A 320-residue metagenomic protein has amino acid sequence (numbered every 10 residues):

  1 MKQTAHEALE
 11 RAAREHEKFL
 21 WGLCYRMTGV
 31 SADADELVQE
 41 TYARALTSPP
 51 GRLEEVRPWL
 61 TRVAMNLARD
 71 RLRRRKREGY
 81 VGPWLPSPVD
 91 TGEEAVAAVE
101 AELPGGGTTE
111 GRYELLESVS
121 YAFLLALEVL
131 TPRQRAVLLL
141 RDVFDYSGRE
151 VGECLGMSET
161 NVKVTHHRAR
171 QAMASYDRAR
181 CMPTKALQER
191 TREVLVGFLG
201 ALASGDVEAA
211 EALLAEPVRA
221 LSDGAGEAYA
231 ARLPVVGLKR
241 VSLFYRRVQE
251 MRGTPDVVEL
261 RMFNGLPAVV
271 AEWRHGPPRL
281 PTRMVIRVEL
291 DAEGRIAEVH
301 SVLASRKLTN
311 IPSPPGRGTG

Functional and structural regions predicted by a protein language model:
K2-E36, Y42-L195, D206: Active-site-adjacent scaffolding segments
R180-Q188, V196-G200, E227-V235: Short, surface-exposed loop/turn motifs that are enriched in glycine and acidic residues and include a nearby proline
F198, L202-A209: Short helix-adjacent coil turns
E216-D256: A solvent-exposed, acidic/Ser-Thr-rich amphipathic alpha-helical stretch
K239-P312: Low-complexity, glycine/alanine/valine/leucine- and proline-rich hydrophobic stretches
R317-G318: Glycine-biased, low-complexity coil/linker segments
